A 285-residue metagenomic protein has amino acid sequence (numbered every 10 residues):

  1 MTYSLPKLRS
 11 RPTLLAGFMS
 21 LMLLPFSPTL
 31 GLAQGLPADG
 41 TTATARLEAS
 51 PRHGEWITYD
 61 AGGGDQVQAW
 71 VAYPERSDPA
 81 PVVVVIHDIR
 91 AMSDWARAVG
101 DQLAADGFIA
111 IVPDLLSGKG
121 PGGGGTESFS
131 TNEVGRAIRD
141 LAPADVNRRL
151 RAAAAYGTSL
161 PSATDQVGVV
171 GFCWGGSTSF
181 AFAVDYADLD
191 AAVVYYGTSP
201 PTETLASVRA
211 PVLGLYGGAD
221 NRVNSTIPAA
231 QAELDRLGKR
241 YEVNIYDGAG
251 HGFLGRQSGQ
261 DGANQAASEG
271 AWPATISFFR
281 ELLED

Functional and structural regions predicted by a protein language model:
M1-S10: N-terminal secretory signal peptides that target proteins for export/translocation
Y3, A43-E48, W56-T158, G255-S258: Serine-hydrolase catalytic machinery in alpha/beta-hydrolase-like enzymes
L15-F18, M22-D60, V67-W70, W174: An N-terminal hydrophobic leader/cap segment in hydrolases
L115-K119, T198, A249: Short beta-to-alpha linker loops that shape the active-site pocket of alpha/beta-hydrolase fold enzymes
L150-R209: Primarily recognizes the serine-hydrolase "nucleophile elbow" in alpha/beta-hydrolase and SGNH/GDSL folds
V208, G214-Y216: Short beta-strand/loop motif that positions the catalytic acidic residue of the alpha/beta-hydrolase fold
A219-N224: Acidic catalytic loop of the alpha/beta-hydrolase fold
D235, R240-D285: C-terminal catalytic histidine-bearing segment of alpha/beta-hydrolase fold enzymes
